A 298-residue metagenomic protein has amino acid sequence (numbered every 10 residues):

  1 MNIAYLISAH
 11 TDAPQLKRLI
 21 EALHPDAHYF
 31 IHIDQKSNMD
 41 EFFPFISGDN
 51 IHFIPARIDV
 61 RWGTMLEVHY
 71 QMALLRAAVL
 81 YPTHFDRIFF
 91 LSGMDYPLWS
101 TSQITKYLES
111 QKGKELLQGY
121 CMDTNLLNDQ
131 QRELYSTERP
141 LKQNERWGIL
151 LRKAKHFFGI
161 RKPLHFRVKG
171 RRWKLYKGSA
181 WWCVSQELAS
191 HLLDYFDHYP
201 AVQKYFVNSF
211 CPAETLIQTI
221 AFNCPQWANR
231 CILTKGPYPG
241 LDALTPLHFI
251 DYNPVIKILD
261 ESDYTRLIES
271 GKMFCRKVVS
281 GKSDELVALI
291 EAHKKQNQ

Functional and structural regions predicted by a protein language model:
M1-Q298: ER/Golgi luminal nucleotide-sugar-dependent glycosyltransferases, focusing on the catalytic module
